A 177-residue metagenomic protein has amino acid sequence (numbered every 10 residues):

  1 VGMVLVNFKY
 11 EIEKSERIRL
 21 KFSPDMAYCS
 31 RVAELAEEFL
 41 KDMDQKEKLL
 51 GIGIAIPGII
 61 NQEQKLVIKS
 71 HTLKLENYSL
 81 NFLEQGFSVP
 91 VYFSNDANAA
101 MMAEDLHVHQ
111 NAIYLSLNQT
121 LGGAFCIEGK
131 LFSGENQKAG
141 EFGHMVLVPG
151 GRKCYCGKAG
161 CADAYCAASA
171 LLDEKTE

Functional and structural regions predicted by a protein language model:
N7, Q62, C126: Short, acidic, Ser/Thr-enriched surface-loop or helix-capping motifs
N7-I12, I52: Short coil-to-beta-strand
S15, P24-D25, V89-E177: Glycine/GP-enriched mid-protein hinge/lid loop-to-helix segment characteristic of carbohydrate kinases
S15-K41, K46-N111: Glycine-rich phosphate-binding loop and adjoining helix at the ATP-binding site of ATP-dependent phosphoryl-transfer
